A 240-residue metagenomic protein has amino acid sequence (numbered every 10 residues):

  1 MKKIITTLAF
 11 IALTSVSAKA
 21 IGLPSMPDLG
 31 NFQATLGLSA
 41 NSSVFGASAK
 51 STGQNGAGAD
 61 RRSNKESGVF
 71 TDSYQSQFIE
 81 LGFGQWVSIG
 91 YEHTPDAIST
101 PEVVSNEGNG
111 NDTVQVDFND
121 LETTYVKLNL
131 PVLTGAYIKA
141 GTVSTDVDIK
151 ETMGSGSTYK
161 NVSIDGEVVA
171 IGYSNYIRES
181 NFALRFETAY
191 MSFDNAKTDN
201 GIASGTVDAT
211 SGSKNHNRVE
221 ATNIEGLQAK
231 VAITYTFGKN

Functional and structural regions predicted by a protein language model:
M1-A20: Gram-negative bacterial Sec-dependent N-terminal signal peptides
K19-V103, T236-G238: Short glycine/proline- and aromatic-enriched beta-strand/turn motifs that initiate or cap beta-hairpins
L29-F32, G84-V87, P131-T134, I177-F182 (+2 more regions): Outer-membrane beta-barrel channels and translocator barrels
S42, Q75-S155, K160-E167, I171 (+2 more regions): Gram-negative (and chloroplast) outer-membrane scaffold detector with strong preference for beta-barrel transmembrane
V44-V69, A97-D120, S144-I164, D194-N223: Flexible, solvent-exposed loop segments that connect beta-strands
N223-N240: Outer-membrane beta-barrel "beta-signal"
